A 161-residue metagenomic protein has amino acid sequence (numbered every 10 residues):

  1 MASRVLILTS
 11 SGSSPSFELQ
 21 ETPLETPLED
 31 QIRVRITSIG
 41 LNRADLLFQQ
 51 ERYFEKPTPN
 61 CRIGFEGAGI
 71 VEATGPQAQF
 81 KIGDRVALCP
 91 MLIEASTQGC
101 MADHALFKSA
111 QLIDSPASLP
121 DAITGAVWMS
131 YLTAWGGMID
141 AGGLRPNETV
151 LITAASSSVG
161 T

Functional and structural regions predicted by a protein language model:
S3, D84, N147-T149: Nucleotide donor/acceptor-binding cores
L8-S16: Extracellular beta-rich ligand/substrate-recognition surface
L19-L24, A68-I70, H104-L106, L112: Conserved hydrophobic/aromatic beta-strand scaffold that supports enzyme active sites
P23-L41, R52-I93, G99: Glycine-rich beta-strand-centered segment in the early N-terminal region that forms part of a ligand/cofactor-binding
A44-Q50: Cytochrome P450 core scaffold surrounding the K-helix E-X-X-R motif and the conserved "meander" helix-loop region
T74, A154-A155: NAD(P)H cofactor-binding loop motif with strongest signal on the N-terminal glycine-rich segment
L88-A154: NAD(P)H dinucleotide-binding glycine-rich loop of Rossmann-like/cofactor-binding domains, especially the beta1-alpha1
S156, G160: N-terminal Rossmann NAD(P)H-binding glycine-rich loop of SDR-like oxidoreductase domains
